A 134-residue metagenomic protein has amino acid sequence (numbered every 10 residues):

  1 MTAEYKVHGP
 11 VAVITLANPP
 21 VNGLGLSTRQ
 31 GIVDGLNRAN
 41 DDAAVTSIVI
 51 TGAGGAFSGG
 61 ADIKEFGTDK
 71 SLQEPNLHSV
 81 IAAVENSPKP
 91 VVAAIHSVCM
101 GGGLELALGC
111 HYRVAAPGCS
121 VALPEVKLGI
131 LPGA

Functional and structural regions predicted by a protein language model:
M1-T51, G67-T68, S79-A82: Conserved CoA-thioester-binding segment of acyl-CoA-metabolizing enzymes
I14, I50, D62, L106-A107: Hydrophobic/aromatic residues within transmembrane alpha-helices of multi-pass small-molecule transporters
A17, R29, Q73-P75, S87 (+2 more regions): N-terminal glycine-rich phosphate-binding loop for ADP-containing cofactors
G31, G52-A83, C99, K127-G129: Glycine- (often His-adjacent) and acidic-residue-rich active-site loop that binds/positions the CoA thioester
V84-L128, P132-G133: Glycine-rich beta-to-alpha active-site loop
